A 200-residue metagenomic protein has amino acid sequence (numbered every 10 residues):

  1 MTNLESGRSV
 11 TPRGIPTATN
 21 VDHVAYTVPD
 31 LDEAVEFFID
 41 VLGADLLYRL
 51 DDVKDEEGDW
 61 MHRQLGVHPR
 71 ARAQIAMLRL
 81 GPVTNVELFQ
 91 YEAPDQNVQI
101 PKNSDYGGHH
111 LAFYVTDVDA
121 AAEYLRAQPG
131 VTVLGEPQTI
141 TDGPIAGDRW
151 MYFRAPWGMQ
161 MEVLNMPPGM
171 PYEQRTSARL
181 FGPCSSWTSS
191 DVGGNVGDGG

Functional and structural regions predicted by a protein language model:
M1-T17, Y26, R49, V86 (+1 more regions): Vicinal oxygen chelate
I15, G66-V67, P101-N103: Short consensus segments that form the blades of beta-propeller domains, in both extracellular/periplasmic
T19-V21, Y106-H110, D148: Short, solvent-exposed beta-strand edge segments and adjacent coil->beta transition regions
V21, V28, A73-L78, V83-F89 (+2 more regions): Short, structured motif recognition centered on aromatic/hydrophobic residues
T27-V83, A120, A127, T141-A146 (+3 more regions): Core segments of cupin and vicinal oxygen chelate
F89-D95: Short beta-strand-to-loop junctions in surface cap/lid or active-site-entrance loops
